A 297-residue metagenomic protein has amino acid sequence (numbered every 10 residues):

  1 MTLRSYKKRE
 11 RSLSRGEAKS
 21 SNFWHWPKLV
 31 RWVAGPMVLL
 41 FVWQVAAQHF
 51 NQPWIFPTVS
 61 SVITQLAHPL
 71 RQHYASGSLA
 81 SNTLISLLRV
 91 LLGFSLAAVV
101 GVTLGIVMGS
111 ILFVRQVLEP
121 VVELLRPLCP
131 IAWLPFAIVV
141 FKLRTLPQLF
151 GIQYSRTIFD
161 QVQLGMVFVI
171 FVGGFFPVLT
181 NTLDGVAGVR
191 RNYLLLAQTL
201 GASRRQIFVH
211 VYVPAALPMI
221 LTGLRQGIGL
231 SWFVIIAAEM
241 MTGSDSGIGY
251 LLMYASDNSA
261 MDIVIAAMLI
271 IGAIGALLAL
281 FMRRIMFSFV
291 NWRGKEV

Functional and structural regions predicted by a protein language model:
M1-M37, L280-V297: Transmembrane alpha-helical segments of polytopic membrane transport and secretion proteins
F23, H49-S95: Periplasmic/extracellular loop-to-transmembrane helix junction in inner-membrane transport proteins
L92-V122: Transmembrane-helix boundary motif in ABC transporter permease subunits
E123-P177, D184: Generic hydrophobic transmembrane alpha-helix motif, especially the helices
V139-F141, F233-I271, V290, G294-V297: Glycine-rich helix-loop "coupling/hinge" segments at transmembrane-helix boundaries in multipass transporters
V172, R204-I236: Transmembrane alpha-helices
V186-N192, L196-A216: Short helix-to-coil transition segments within interhelical loops that connect adjacent transmembrane helices
A187, T222-R225, I265-V297: C-terminal transmembrane helix and the adjacent membrane-cytosol boundary/short C-terminal tail of inner/organellar
